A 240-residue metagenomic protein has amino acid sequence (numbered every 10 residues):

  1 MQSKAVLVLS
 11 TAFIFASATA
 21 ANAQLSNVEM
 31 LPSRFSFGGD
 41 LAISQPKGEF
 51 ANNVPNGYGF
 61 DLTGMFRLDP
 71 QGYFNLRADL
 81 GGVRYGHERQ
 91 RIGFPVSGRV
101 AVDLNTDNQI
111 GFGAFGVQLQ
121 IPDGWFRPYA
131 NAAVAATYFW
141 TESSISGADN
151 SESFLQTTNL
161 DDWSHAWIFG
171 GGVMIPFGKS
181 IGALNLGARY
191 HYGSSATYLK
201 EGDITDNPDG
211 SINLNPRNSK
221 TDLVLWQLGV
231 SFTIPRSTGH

Functional and structural regions predicted by a protein language model:
N22-D69, L225-H240: Short glycine/proline- and aromatic-enriched beta-strand/turn motifs that initiate or cap beta-hairpins
E29-F37, G72-L76, G124-A130, S180-L184 (+1 more regions): Outer-envelope beta-barrel architecture signal
S33, V54-F60, D107-G113, F126 (+2 more regions): Residues that define the transmembrane beta-barrel architecture of outer-membrane proteins
F37-L41, L62, L76-L80, F115-V117 (+4 more regions): Membrane-embedded beta-strand positions of outer-membrane beta-barrel proteins
L41-K47, L80-G86, V134-E142, I175 (+2 more regions): Transmembrane beta-strands of outer-membrane beta-barrel pores
Q45-A51, S97-N105, E152-L160, I212-N218: Extracellular loop and loop/strand-boundary signature of outer-membrane beta-barrel proteins
T63-D149: Gram-negative (and chloroplast) outer-membrane scaffold detector with strong preference for beta-barrel transmembrane
M174-H240: Predominantly the C-terminal beta-signal and adjacent terminal strand-loop region of outer-membrane beta-barrel
